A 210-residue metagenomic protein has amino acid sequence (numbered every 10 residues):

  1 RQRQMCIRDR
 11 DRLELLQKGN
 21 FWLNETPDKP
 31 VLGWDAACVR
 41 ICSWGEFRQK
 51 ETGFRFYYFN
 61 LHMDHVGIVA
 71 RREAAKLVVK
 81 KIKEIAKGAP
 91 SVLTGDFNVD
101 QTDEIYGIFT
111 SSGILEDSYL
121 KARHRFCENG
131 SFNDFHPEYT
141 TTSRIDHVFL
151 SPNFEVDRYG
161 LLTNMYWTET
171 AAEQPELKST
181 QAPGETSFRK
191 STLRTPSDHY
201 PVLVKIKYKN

Functional and structural regions predicted by a protein language model:
R1, R8-E14, A74-L77, E84-P90: Preference for well-ordered, secondary-structure-rich cores of eukaryotic proteins
R1-Y57, L162: Structured beta-strand-rich core segments of catalytic domains in phosphoester-bond hydrolases
Q4, C42-E46, N60, H147-V148 (+1 more regions): Conserved hydrophobic/aromatic beta-strand scaffold that supports enzyme active sites
Y58, S91-L93: Hydrophobic/aromatic residues located in beta-strands of well-ordered beta-sheets within soluble catalytic
L61-M63, D96-F97, Y200: Active-site metal-binding loops of divalent metal-dependent hydrolases
V66: A short, histidine- and acid-enriched strand-loop-helix "catalytic/donor-clamping" loop that lines the nucleotide-sugar
V69, E73, K80-S91, V99-N210: Metal-dependent phosphoester-hydrolase catalytic domains
